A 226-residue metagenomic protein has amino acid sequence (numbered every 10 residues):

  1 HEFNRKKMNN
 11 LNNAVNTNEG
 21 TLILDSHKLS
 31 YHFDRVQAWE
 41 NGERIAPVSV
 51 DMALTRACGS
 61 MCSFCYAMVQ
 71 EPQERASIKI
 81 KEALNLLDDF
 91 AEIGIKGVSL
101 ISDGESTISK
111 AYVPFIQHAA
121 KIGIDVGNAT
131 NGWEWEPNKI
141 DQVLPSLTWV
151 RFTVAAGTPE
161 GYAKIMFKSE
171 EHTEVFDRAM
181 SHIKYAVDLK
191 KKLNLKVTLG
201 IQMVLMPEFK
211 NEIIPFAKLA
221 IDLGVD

Functional and structural regions predicted by a protein language model:
F3, N9-W149, D177, L223: Conserved alpha-helical substructure of the radical SAM core
V69, S169, V187-K190: A general structural signal marking secondary-structure boundaries and capping sites
E74, I78, E170-E174, V204: Short, surface-exposed alpha-helical recognition segments that flank or form part of ligand/macromolecule-binding
I93-I101, A120-G127, S146-V154, D177-D226: Conserved C-terminal portion of the radical SAM core fold that forms the substrate/S-adenosylmethionine-binding
S106-T107, G132-P137, F152-H172, E208: Conserved radical SAM core fold
